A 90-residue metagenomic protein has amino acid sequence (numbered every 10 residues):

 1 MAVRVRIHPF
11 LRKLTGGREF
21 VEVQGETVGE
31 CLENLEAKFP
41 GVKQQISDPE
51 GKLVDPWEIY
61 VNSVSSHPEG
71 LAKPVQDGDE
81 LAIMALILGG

Functional and structural regions predicted by a protein language model:
M1-G89: Ubiquitin-like/PB1-type beta-grasp interaction modules and other compact soluble beta-rich domains
